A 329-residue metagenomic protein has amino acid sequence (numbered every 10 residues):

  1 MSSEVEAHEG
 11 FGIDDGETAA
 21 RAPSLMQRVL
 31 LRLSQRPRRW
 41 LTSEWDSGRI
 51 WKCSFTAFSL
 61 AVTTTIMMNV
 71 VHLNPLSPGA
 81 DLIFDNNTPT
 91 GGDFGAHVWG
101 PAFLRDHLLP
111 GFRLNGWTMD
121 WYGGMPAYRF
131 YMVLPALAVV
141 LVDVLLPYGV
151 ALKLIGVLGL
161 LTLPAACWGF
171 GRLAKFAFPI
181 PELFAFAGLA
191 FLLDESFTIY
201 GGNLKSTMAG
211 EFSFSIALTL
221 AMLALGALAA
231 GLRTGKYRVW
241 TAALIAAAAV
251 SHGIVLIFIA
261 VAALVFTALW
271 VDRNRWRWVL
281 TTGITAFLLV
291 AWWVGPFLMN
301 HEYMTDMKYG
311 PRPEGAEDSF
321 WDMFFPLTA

Functional and structural regions predicted by a protein language model:
S3-R21, L25-A329: Membrane-embedded transmembrane-helix bundle of lipid-linked glycan/lipid transferases
